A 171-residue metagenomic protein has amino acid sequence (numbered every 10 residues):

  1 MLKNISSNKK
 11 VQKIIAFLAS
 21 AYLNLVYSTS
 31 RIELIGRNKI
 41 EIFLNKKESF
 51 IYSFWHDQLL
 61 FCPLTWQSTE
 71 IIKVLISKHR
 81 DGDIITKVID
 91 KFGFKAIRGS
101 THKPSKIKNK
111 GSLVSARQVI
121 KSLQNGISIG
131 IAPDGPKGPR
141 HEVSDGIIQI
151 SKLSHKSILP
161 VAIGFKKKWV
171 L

Functional and structural regions predicted by a protein language model:
M1-N38, T65: A transmembrane-helix-recognition feature enriched in membrane-embedded lipid enzymes and envelope glyco-/phospholipid
N24-S49, W55-F61: A short, well-structured juxtamembrane/interface segment
E33, W55, N109-L113, R140: A conditional alpha-helix N-cap/helix-loop micro-motif detector
S49-I51, I71, G126-G130, L159: Residue-level preference for the first positions of well-ordered beta-strands
S49-K108: Catalytic core of membrane glycerolipid acyltransferases/transacylases, capturing the structured, soluble-facing
Q58-L59, P136-P139: Solvent-exposed loop/turn segments at secondary-structure junctions within structured extracellular/periplasmic domains
D90-D134: Hydrophobic, well-structured mid-protein blocks that either form specific transmembrane helices
E142-L171: A cross-family acyltransferase "interaction/gating" segment
